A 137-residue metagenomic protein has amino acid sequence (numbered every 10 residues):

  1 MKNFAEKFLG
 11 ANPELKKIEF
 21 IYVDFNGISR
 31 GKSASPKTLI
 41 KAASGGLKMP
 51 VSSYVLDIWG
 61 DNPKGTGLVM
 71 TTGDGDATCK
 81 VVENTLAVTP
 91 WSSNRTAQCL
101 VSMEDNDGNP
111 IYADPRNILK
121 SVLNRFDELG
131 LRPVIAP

Functional and structural regions predicted by a protein language model:
M1-P137: ATP/Mg2+-dependent ligation/transfer catalytic cores
